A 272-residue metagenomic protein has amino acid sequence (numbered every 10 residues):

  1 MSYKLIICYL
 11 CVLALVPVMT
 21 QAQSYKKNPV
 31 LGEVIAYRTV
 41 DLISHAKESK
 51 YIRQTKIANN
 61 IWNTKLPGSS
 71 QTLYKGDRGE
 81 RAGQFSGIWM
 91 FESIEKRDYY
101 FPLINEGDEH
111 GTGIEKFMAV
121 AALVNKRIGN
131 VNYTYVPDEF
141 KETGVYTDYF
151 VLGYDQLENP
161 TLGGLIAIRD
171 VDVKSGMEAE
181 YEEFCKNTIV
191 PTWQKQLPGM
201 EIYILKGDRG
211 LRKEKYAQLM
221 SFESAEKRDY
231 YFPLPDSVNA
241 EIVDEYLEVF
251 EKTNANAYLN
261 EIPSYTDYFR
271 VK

Functional and structural regions predicted by a protein language model:
M1-K26: Bacterial Sec-dependent N-terminal signal peptides
T20-K27, T147-L157: A short, compositionally biased domain-edge/stem linker segment
Q23-Y37: Short N-terminal segments immediately surrounding and downstream of signal-peptide cleavage
K26-P29, K56-L73, E80-R81, M90-G144 (+3 more regions): An amphipathic, aromatic/His-enriched active-site/gating alpha helix that lines ligand/cofactor pockets
E33-D77, S86-M90, R169-V171: The feature marks the first
Y37, D41, F150-M200: Surface-exposed interaction/gating patches
T39-V40, Y74, S86-W89, D170-V171 (+5 more regions): A structural feature that tracks compact, well-ordered secondary-structure segments with a strong bias toward
A46-Y51, D98, M177-Y181, D229: Short, conserved charged micro-motifs
